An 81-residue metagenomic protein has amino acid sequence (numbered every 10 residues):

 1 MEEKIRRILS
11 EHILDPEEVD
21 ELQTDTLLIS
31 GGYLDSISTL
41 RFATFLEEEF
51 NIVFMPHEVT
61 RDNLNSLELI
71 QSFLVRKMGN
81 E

Functional and structural regions predicted by a protein language model:
M1-L34, A43, E48, I52-E81: Phosphopantetheine-dependent thiolation modules in NRPS/PKS and related acyl-activating systems
I37: Key DNA-contact positions within bacterial/archaeal DNA-binding proteins
L40: Conserved catalytic core of two-component sensor histidine kinases
